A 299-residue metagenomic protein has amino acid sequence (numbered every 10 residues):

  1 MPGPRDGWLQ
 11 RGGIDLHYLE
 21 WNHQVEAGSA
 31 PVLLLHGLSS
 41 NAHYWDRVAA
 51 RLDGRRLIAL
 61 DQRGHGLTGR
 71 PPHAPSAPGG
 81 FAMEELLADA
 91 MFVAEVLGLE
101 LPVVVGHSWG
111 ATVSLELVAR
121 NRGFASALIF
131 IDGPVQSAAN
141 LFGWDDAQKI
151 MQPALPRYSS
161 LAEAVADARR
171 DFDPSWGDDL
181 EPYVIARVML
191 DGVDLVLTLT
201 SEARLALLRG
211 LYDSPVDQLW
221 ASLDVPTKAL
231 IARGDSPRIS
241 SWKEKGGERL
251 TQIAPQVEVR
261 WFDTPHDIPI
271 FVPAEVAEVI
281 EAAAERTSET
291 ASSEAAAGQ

Functional and structural regions predicted by a protein language model:
M1-V32, D53-R55, L99-E100, E248-R249 (+3 more regions): Alpha/beta-hydrolase fold catalytic core
L9-G12, L19-V25, R47, I58-V105 (+1 more regions): Active-site loop/oxyanion-hole signature of alpha/beta-hydrolase fold enzymes
G37-R47, L57: Serine-hydrolase catalytic-loop signature spanning alpha/beta hydrolases and amidase-signature enzymes
G106, G110, S114: Gly/Ala-rich beta-loop-alpha elbow adjacent to hydrolase catalytic centers
L115, A119, S126-L161: Flexible "cap/lid" loop of the alpha/beta hydrolase fold
L141, S159-S214: Conserved alpha/beta-hydrolase catalytic His-Asp/Glu region
D191-I253: Conserved serine/cysteine hydrolase catalytic core
R260, T264-P273: Catalytic histidine-centered segment of alpha/beta-hydrolase-like enzymes
